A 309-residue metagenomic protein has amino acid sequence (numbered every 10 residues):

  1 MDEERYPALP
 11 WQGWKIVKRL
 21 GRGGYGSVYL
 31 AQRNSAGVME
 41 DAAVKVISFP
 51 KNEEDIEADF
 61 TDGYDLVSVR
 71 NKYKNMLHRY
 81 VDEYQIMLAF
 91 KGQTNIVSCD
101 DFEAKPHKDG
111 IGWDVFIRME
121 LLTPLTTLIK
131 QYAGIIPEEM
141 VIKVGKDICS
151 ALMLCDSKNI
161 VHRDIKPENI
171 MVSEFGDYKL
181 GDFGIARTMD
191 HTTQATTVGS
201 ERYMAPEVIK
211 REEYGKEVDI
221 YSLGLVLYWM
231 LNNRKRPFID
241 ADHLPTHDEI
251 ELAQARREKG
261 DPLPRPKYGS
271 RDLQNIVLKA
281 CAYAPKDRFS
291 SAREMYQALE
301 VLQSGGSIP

Functional and structural regions predicted by a protein language model:
S98-W113: Short beta-strand micro-motifs within the conserved protein kinase catalytic domain, predominantly in the N-lobe
G110-L125: Conserved short submotifs of the Hanks-type protein kinase catalytic core that shape the nucleotide-binding pocket
V144-G145: Activation segment signature within eukaryotic-like protein kinase domains
D156-V172: Catalytic-loop of the protein kinase fold
D219: Conserved catalytic-loop aspartate of Hanks-type protein kinases
R288: Conserved HRD-motif arginine in the catalytic loop of eukaryotic-like protein kinases
